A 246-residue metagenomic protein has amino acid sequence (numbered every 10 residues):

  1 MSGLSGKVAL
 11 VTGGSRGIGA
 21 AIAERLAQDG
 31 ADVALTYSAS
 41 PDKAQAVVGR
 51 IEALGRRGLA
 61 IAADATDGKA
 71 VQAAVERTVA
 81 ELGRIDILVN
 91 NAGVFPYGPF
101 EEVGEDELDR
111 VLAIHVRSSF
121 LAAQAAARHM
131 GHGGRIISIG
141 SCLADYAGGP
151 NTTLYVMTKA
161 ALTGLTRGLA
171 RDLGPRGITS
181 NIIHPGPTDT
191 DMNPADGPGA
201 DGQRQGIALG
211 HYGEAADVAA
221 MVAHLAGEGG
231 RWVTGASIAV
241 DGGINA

Functional and structural regions predicted by a protein language model:
S15-R16: Conserved glycine-rich cofactor-binding loop
P99-F100, G104-L112, Q203: Substrate-binding pocket helix/loop in short-chain dehydrogenase/reductase
A123, T158, T166: Active-site helix of classical SDR
R128, R171-D172, R231: Alpha-helical segment proximal to the catalytic Tyr-Lys
G174, T179, V233-G235: Short, small/polar-rich loop/turn modules that mediate ligand/substrate recognition or access, typified
I207-V218: A conserved structural motif in NAD(P)-dependent oxidoreductases
H211, A223, T234-A246: Short C-terminal tail/terminal secondary-structure segment of NAD(P)H-dependent dehydrogenase/reductase domains
